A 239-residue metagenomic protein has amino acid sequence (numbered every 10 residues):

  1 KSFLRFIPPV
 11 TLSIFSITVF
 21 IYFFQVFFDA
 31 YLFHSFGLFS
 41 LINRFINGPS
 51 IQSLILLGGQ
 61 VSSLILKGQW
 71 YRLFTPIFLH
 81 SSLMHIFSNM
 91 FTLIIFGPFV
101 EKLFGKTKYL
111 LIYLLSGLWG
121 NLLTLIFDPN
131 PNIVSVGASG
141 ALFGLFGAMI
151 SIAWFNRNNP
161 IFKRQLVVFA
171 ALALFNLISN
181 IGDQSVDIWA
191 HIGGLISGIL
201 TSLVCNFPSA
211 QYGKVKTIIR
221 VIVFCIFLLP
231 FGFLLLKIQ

Functional and structural regions predicted by a protein language model:
K1-Q239: A detector for small-residue-rich transmembrane helices and their helix-helix packing motifs
